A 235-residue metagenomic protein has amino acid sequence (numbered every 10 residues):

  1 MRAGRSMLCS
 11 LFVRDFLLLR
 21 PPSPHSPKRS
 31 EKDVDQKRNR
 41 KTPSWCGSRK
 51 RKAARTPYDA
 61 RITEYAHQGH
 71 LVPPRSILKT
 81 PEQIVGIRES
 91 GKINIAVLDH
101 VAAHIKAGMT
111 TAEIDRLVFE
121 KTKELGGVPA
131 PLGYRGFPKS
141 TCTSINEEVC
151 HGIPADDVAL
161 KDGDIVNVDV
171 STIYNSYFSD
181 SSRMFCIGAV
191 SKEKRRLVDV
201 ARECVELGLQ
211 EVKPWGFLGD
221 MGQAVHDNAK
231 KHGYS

Functional and structural regions predicted by a protein language model:
F12, F16, R20-S235: Active-site neighborhoods and metal-handling regions in enzymes and metal-associated proteins
